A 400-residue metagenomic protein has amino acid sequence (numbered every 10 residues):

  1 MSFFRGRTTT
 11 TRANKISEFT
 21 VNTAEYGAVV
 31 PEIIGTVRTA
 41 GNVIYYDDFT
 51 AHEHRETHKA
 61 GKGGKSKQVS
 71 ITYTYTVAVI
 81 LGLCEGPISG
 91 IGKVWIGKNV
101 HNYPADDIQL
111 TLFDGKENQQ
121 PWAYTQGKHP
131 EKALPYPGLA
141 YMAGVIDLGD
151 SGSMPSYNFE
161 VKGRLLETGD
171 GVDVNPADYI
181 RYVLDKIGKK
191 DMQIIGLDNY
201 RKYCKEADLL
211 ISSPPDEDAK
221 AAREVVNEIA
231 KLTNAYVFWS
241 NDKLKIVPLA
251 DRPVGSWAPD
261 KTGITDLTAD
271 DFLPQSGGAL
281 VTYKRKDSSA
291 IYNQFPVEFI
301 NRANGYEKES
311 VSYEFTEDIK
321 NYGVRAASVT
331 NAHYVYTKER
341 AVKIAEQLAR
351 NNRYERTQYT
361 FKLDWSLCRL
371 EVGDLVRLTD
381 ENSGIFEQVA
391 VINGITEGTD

Functional and structural regions predicted by a protein language model:
M1-N234, S240, I300, H333-R340: Polar, S/T/G-rich
V37-Y45, F49, G86-I91, P259-V335: Acidic, small/polar-enriched beta strand-loop surface segments
N99-A105, S256, Y306-K308, I385-E387: Surface-exposed loop/edge segments in extracytoplasmic proteins
D242-K245: Hydrophobic residues embedded in beta-strands of well-ordered beta-sheets
V247, D251-T265, F315, V372-D400: Acidic, low-complexity/disordered segments
I319-Q358: Short beta-strand/loop turn elements enriched in aromatics
T357-S366: Short alpha-helix capping/helix-loop boundary micro-motifs
